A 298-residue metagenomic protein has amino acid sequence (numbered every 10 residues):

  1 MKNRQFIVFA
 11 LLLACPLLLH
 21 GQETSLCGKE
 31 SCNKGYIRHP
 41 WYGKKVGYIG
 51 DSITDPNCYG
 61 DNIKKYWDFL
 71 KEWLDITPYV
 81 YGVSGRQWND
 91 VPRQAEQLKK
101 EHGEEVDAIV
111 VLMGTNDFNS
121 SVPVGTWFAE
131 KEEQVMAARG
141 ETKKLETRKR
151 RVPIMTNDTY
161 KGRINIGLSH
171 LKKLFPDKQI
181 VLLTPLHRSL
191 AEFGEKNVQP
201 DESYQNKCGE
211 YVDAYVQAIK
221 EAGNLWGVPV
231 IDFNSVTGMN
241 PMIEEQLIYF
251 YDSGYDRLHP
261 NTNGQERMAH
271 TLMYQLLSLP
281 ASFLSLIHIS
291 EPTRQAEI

Functional and structural regions predicted by a protein language model:
M1-I7: Bacterial N-terminal signal peptides that target proteins for export
Q5, Q22, Q94-A95, Q265 (+1 more regions): Glutamine-centric residue-chemistry signal
L12-H20: Hydrophobic h-region of N-terminal signal peptides that target proteins for export in Gram-negative bacteria
G21-S84, A95-E104, E244-E245: Serine-esterase "nucleophile elbow" of acetyl-processing enzymes
T54, S235, R294: Short, glycine/acidic-enriched loop or turn micro-motifs at the edges of active sites
P56-N57, Q87, N119-S120, L190-A191 (+1 more regions): Glycine/Thr-rich phosphate-binding loops of Rossmann-like dinucleotide-binding domains
W73, Q94-L284: Alpha-helical cap/lid subdomain in secreted, periplasmic, or secretory-pathway luminal O-acyl-processing enzymes
I287-I298: Single conserved hydrophobic/aromatic residue that forms the stacking wall/gate of nucleotide- or nucleobase-binding
